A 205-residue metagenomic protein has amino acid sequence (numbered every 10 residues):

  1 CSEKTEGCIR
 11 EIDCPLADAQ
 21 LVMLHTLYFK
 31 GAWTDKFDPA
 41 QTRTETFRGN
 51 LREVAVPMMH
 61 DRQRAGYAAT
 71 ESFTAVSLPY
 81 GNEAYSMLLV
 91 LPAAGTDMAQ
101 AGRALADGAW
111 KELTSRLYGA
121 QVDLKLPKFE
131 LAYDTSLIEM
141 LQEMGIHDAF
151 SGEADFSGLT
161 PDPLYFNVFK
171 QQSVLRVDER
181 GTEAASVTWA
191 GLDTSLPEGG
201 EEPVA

Functional and structural regions predicted by a protein language model:
C1-A205: Secretory/exported precursors with cleavable N-terminal leaders
